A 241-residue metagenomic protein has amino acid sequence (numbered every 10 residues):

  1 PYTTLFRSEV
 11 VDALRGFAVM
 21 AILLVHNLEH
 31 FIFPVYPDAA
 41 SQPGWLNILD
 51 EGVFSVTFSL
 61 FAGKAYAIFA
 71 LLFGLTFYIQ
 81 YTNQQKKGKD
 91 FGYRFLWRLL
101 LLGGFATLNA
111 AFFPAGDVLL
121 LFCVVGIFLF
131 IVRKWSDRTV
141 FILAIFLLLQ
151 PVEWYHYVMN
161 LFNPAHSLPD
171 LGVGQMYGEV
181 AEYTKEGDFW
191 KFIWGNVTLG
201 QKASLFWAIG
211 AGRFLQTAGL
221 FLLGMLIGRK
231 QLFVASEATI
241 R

Functional and structural regions predicted by a protein language model:
P1-L5: Short, small-residue-biased leader/transition segments that mark boundaries at the very start of proteins
F6-A21, W135-L148, I240-R241: Alpha-helical transmembrane segments and their helix-start/interface "positive-inside/aromatic belt" motifs in integral
A18-V25, T76, A106, L148-P151 (+1 more regions): Helical transmembrane-bundle signal
N27-E29, F33-F113, L119: Membrane helical hairpin/interfacial module
A67-T82, V118-I131, G212-A235: Specific transmembrane alpha-helix
D90-G92, F130-L143, L226-R241: Solvent-exposed interhelical
A111-F128, T139-A144: Hydrophobic alpha-helical membrane segments of integral membrane proteins
I145-M225: Long hydrophobic alpha-helical segments that form multi-pass transmembrane helix bundles in integral membrane proteins
